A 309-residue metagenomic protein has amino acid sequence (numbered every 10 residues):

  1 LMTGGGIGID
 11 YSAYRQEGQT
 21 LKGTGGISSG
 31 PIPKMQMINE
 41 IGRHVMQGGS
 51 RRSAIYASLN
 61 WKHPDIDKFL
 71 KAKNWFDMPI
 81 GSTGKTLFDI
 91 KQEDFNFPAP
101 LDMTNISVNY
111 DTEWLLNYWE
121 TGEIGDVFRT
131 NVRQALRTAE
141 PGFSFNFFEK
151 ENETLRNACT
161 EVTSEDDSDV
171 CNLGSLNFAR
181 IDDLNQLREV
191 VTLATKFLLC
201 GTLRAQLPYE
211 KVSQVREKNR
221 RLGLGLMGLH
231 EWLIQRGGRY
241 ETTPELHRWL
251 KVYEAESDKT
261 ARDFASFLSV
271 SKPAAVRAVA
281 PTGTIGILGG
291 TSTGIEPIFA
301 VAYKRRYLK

Functional and structural regions predicted by a protein language model:
L1-G23, P31, V45-G48, V132-R236 (+1 more regions): Function-dense linear segments that define catalytic or interfacial modules in macromolecule-processing proteins
I7-I9, I55-A57, K272-R277: A short glycine-rich, hydrophobically flanked beta-strand micro-motif that places a catalytic Asp/Glu for divalent metal
A13-M37, Q47-P141, F145-E149, G223-T260 (+1 more regions): Conserved, charged catalytic cores of large soluble enzymes
G48, A57-W61, V276-A278, I285-L288: Conserved catalytic-core segments centered on acid/base and nucleophilic motifs
V108, C171-S175, I285-L288: Short hydrophobic-aromatic micro-motifs
T195-S213, E217, G228, L233-T282: Internal maturation/activation junctions in enzymes
I285-K309: C-terminal catalytic subdomain
